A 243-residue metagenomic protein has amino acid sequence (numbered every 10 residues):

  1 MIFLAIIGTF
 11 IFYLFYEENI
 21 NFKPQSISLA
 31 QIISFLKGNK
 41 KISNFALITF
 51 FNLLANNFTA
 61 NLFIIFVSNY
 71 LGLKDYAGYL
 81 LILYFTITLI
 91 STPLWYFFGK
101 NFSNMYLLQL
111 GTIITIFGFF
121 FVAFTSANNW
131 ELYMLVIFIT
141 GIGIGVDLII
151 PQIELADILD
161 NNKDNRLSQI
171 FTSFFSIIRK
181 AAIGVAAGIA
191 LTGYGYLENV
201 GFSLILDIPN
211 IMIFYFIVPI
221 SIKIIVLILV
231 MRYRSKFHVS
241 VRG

Functional and structural regions predicted by a protein language model:
M1, I183-I208: Transmembrane alpha-helix termini and helix-breaking/packing motifs in multi-pass membrane transporters
M1-I64, S68-N69, L73, P209-G243: Intracellular loop-helix junctions on the cytosolic face of multi-pass helical membrane proteins
L73-L81, N129, Y133, I211: Juxtamembrane helix-start elements in MFS-like secondary transporters
K74-D75, N162-I178: Loop-to-transmembrane helix entry/capping segments in MFS-fold secondary transporters and related SLC/MFSD carriers
F85-P93, G184: Residue-level signature of mid-helix packing/kink "hotspots" within the transmembrane helices of 12-pass Major
I90-Y106: Helix-to-loop junctions at the C-terminal end of transmembrane segments in multipass secondary transporters
I113-E131: C-terminal ends and interior cores of transmembrane alpha-helices in multi-pass membrane transporters/permeases
W130-L148, E154: Hydrophobic core of transmembrane alpha-helices in multi-pass small-molecule transporters, especially MFS/SLC-type
